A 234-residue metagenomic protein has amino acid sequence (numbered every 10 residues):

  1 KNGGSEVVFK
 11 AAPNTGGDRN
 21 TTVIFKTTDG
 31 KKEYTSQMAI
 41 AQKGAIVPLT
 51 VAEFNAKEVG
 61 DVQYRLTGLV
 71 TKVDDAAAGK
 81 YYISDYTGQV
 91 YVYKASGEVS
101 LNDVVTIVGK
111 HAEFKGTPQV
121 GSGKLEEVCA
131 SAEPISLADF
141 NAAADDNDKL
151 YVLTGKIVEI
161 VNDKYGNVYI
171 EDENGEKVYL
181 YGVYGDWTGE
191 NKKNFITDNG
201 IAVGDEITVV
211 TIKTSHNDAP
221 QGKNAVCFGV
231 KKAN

Functional and structural regions predicted by a protein language model:
K1-V8: Surface-exposed binding patches on compact interaction domains or structured appendages
V7, G17-G30: A short beta-strand micro-motif common to beta-rich folds, especially ectodomain repeats
V8-K10, I24, A39-A41, K156: Generic structural detector for well-ordered beta-strands
A12, I24-G30, K110-A112, I212-T214: Beta-strand-rich extracellular modules
A12-N14, I201: Hydrophobic loop/turn residues within beta-sheet-rich immunoglobulin-like superfamily modules
N20, T35-Q37, S215: Death-fold interaction domains
K32-G44: C-terminal edge beta-strand
K43-N234: OB-fold single-stranded nucleic acid-binding module
